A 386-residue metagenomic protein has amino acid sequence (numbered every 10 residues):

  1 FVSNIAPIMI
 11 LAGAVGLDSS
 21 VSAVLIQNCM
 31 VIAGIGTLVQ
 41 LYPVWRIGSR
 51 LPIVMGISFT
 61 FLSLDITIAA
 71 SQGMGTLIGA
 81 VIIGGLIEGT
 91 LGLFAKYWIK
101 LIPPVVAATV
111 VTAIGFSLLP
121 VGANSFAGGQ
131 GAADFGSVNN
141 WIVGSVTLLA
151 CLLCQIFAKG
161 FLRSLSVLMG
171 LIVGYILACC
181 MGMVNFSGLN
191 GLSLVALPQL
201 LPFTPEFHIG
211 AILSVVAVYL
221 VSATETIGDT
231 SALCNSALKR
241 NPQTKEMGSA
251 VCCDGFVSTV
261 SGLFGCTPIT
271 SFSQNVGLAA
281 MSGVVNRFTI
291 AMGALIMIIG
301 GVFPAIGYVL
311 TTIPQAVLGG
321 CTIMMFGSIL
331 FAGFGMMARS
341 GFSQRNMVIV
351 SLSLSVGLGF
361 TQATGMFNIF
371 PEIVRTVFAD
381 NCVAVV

Functional and structural regions predicted by a protein language model:
F1-C29, A132-A133, R163-G248: Helix-loop-helix hairpins and the membrane-proximal interhelical loops of multi-pass alpha-helical transport proteins
F1-V15, S58-I68, G115-G122, I299-P304: Membrane-embedded alpha-helical segments in integral membrane proteins
A12-R50, V216-R287: Membrane-embedded helical hairpins/re-entrant loop segments and their flanking transmembrane helices within multi-pass
V24-L25, R46-F59, K100-T109, L162-L168 (+3 more regions): Short, non-helical or kinked segments that cap or interrupt transmembrane helices
C29-L41, M55-L64, G115-S117: A generic, lipid-embedded transmembrane alpha helix
R46-G79: Membrane-interface helix-loop-helix modules in multi-pass membrane proteins
I68-S187, A294, I298-V386: Membrane-embedded alpha-helical modules
N139-I142, F203-A211, N241-A250, V284-F288 (+2 more regions): Membrane-interfacial loop-to-helix junctions in multi-pass transporters
